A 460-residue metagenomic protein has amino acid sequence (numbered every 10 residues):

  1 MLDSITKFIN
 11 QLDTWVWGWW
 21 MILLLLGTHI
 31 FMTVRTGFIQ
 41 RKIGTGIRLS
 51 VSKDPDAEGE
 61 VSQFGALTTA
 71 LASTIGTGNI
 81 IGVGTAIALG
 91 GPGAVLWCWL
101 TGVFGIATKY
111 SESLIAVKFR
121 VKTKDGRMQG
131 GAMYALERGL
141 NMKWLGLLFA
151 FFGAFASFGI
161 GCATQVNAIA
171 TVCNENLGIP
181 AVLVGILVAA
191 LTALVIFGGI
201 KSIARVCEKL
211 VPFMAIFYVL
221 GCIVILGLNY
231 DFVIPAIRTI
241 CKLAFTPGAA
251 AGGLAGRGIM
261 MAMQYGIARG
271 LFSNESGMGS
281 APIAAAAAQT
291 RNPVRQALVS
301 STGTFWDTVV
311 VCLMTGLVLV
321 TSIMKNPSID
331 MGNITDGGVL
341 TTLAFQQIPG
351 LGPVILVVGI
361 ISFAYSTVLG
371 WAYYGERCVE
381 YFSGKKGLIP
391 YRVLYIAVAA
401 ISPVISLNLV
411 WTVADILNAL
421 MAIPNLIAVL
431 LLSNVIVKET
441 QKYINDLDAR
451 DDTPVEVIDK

Functional and structural regions predicted by a protein language model:
M1-T77, I87-A94, G105, A400 (+1 more regions): N-terminal alpha-helical transmembrane segments of multi-pass membrane transport and channel/translocase proteins
I5, T36-Q40, N79-V83, G159-A170 (+5 more regions): Transmembrane helix-loop junctions in multi-pass membrane proteins
D13-G46, A88-D125, D307-M314, G352 (+1 more regions): Extracellular loop-to-transmembrane helix junctions
L24-F31, R35-R48, N167-C173, P180-V188 (+5 more regions): Membrane-interface loop-to-helix entry segments
T28-T33, T101-G126, A132-I196, V358-T367: Helix-loop-helix module between adjacent transmembrane segments
F38-S62, T85-I87, G91-V95, W99 (+5 more regions): Flexible loop linkers connecting adjacent transmembrane helices in multi-pass alpha-helical membrane transporters
A57-L89, I115-M133, E137-G139, F151-A154 (+2 more regions): Alpha-helical membrane segments and immediately flanking helix-loop junctions that form or couple to the substrate/ion
E112-F119, I223-T239, P247, A251-L254 (+4 more regions): Extracellular/periplasmic helix-exit of transmembrane alpha-helices
